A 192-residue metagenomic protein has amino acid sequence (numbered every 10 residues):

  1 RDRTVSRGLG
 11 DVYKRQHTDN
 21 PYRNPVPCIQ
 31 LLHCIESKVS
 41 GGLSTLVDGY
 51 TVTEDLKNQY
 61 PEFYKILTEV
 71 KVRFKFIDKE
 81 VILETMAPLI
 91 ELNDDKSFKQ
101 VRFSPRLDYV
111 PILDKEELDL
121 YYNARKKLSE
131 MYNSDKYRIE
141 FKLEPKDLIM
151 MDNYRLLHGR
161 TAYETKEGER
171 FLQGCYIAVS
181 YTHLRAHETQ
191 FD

Functional and structural regions predicted by a protein language model:
R1, R7, C28-L148, Y181: Double-stranded beta-helix
D2-Y13, H183-D192: Single conserved hydrophobic/aromatic residue that forms the stacking wall/gate of nucleotide- or nucleobase-binding
N20: Phosphate/diphosphate-binding loops
N24, S40, G159-R160, D192: Active-site-proximal flexible loops/turns
V26-P27, R170: Short, solvent-exposed loop/turn segments at the edges of secondary structure
E130-R185: Catalytic core of Fe(II)/2-oxoglutarate
